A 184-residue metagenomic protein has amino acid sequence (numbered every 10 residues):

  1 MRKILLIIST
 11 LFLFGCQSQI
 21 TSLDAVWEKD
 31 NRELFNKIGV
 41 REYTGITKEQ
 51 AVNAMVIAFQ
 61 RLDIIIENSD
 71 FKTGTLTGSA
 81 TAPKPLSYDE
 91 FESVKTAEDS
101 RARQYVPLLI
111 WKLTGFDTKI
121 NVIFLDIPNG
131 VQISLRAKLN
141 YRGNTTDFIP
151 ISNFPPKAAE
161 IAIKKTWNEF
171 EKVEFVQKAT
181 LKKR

Functional and structural regions predicted by a protein language model:
I4-L13: Sec-dependent N-terminal signal peptides
Q17-R184: Ser/Thr-rich, low-complexity intrinsically disordered terminal regions
